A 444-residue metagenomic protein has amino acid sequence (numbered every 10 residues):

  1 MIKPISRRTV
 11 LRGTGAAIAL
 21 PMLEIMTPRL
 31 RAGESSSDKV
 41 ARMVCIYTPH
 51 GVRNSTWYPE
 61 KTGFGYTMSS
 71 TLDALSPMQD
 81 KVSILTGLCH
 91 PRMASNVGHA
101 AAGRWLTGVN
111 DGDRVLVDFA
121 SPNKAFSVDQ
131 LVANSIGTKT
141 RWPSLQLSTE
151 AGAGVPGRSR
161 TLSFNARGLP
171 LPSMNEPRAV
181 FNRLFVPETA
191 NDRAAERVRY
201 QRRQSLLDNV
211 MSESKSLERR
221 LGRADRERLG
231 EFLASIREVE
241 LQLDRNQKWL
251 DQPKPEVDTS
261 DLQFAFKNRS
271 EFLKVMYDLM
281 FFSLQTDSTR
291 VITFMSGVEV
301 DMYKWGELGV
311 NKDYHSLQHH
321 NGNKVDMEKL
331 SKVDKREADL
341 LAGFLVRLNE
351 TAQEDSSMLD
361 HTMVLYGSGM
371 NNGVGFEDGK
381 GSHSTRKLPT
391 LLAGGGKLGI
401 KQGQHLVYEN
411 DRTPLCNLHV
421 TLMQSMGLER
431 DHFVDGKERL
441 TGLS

Functional and structural regions predicted by a protein language model:
M1-S444: Ligand-binding pockets and gating/stacking loops
